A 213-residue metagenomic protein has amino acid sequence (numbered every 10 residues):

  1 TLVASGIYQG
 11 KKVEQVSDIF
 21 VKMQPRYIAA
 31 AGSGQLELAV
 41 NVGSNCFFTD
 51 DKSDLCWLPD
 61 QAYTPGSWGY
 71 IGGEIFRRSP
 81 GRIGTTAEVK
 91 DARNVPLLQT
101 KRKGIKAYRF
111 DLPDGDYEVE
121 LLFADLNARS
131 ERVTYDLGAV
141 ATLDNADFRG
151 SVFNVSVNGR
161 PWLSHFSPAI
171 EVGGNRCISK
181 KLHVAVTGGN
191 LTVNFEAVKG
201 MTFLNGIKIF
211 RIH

Functional and structural regions predicted by a protein language model:
T1, V16-S17: Short flexible loop/turn segments that cap and initiate beta-strands
L2-A4, L121: Hydrophobic/tyrosine-rich beta-strand signature of extracellular beta-sandwich/beta-rich modules, prominently
I7-K11: Short, solvent-exposed loop/turn segments at the edges of extracellular beta-sandwich modules
D18-H213: Compositionally biased, intrinsically disordered or flexible polar/acidic segments
